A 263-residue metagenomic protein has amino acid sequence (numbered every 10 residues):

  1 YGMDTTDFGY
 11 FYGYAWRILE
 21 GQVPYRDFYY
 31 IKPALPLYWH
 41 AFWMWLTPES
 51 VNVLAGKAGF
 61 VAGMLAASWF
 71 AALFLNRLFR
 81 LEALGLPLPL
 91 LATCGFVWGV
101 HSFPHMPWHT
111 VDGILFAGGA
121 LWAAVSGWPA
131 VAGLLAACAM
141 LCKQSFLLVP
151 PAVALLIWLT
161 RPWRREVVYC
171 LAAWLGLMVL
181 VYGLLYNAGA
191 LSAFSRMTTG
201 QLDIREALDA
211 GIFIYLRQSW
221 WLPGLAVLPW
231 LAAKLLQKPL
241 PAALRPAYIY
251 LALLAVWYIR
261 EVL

Functional and structural regions predicted by a protein language model:
Y1-Y14, Y25-F42, S50-L54: Extracytoplasmic catalytic/substrate-binding loops of multi-pass membrane glycan-assembly enzymes
A34, Y38, P48-W69, Y215: Loop-to-helix entry region of an early transmembrane alpha helix in multi-pass inner-membrane enzymes
A58-E82, G119, A232-L235: Transmembrane-helix motifs of polytopic, lipid-linked glycan transferases
G59-G63, G99-G119, A123-A124, C142 (+2 more regions): Multi-pass, polyprenyl lipid-linked donor-dependent membrane glycosyltransferases
F70, G95-V97, D112-V131, L135-A136 (+1 more regions): Specific aromatic-rich, kink-prone transmembrane helix
A132-A136, M140, Q144-L159, G176 (+1 more regions): Transmembrane-embedded, aromatic-rich helix segments that form part of the hydrophobic channel/pocket engaging
V149-G176, Q201-R205, L231-P241: Perimembrane helix-loop-helix junctions
P162-L185, W220-L228, A243-L254: Hydrophobic alpha-helical membrane-interfacial segments at the cytosolic entry of transmembrane helices
